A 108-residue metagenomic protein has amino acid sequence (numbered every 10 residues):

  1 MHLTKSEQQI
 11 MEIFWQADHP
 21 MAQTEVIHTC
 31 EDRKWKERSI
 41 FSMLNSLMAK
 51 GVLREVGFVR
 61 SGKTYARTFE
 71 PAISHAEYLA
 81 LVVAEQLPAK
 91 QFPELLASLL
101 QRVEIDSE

Functional and structural regions predicted by a protein language model:
M1-I13, A17, S74, E85-A89: Short alpha-helical segments that sit at the start of domains
L3, W35, I105-D106: Alpha-helical hairpin
L3-S6, F58-A80: Short, cationic-aromatic polyanion-contact patches
P20-T29: Short acidic, hydrophobic short linear motifs in intrinsically disordered regions
K34-A49: Short amphipathic alpha-helical interaction segments
M48-R60: A short, conserved structural fragment
A76-E108: Amphipathic alpha-helical dimerization/coiled-coil segments that flank or bridge DNA-binding/regulatory modules
